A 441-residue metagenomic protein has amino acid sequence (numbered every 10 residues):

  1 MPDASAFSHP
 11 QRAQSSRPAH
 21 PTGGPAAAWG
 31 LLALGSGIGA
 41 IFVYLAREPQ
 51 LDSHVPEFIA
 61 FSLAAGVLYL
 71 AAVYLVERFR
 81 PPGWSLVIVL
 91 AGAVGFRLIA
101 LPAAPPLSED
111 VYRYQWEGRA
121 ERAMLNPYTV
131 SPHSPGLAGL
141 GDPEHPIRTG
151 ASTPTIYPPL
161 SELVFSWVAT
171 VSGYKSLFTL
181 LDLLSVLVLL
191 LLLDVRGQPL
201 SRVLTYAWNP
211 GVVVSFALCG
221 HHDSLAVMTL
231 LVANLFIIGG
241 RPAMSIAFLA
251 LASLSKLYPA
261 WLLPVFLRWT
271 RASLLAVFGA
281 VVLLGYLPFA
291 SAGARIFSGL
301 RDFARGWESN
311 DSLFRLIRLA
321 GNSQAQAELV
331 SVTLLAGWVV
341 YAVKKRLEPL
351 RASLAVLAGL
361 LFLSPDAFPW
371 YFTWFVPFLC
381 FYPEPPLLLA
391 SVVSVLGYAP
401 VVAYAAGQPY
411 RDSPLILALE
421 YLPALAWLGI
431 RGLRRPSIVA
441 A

Functional and structural regions predicted by a protein language model:
P2-I99, D194, P349-L350, I430-A441: Start-transfer (signal-anchor) and selected internal transmembrane alpha helices of multi-pass inner/ER membrane
V67-L75, W167, S172-R196, M228 (+1 more regions): Transmembrane-helix motifs of polytopic, lipid-linked glycan transferases
P82-L177: Intramembrane catalytic core of multi-pass membrane enzymes that act on lipidic substrates
W84, I88, L189-G211, G240 (+1 more regions): Transmembrane-helix signature of polytopic, membrane-embedded enzymes that assemble or transfer cell-envelope glycans
V89-F96, W269-A290: Hydrophobic alpha-helical membrane-interfacial segments at the cytosolic entry of transmembrane helices
T179, V186, Y286, A304-P369 (+2 more regions): Aromatic/glycine/proline-enriched transmembrane-helix motif characteristic of membrane-embedded glycan-assembly enzymes
V186-L191, A226-R241, L357: Specific aromatic-rich, kink-prone transmembrane helix
W307, P383-A441: Aromatic-enriched
